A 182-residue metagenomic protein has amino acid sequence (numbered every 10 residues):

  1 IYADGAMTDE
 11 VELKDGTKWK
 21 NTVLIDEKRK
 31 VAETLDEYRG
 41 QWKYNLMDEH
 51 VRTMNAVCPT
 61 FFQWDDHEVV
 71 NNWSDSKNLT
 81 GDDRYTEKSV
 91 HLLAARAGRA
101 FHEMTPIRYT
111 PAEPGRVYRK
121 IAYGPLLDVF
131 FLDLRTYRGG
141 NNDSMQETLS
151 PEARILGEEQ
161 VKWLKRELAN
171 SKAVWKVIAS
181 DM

Functional and structural regions predicted by a protein language model:
I1-M182: Metal-dependent phosphoester/phosphodiester hydrolase catalytic core
